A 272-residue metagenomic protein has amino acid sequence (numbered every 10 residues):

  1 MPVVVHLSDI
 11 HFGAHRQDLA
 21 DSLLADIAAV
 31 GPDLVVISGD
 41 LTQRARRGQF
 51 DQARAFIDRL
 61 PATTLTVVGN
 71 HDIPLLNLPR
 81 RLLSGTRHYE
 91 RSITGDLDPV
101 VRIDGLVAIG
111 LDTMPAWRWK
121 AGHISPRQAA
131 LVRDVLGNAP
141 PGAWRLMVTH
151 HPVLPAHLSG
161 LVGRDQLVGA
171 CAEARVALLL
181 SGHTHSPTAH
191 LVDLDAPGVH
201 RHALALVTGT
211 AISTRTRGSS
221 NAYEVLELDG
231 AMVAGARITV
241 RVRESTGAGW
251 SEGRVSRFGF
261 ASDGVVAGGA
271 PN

Functional and structural regions predicted by a protein language model:
M1-R59, L76-P79, L131: N-terminal active-site segment of His-dependent metallophosphoesterases
M1-V5, V100-G110, P140, W144 (+2 more regions): Beta-strand-turn-beta hairpins that frame and shape the catalytic cleft of phosphate-ester-processing enzymes
H6-S8, V35-D40, T64-N70, D112 (+3 more regions): Active-site neighborhood of phospho(di)ester-bond hydrolases with catalytic His/Asp-centered motifs
G13-H15, Q43-G48, N70-L78, A116-K120 (+3 more regions): Active-site environment of divalent metal-dependent phosphoester hydrolases
D51-L131, Q166, A170-A172, A196-H202 (+1 more regions): Extended active-site neighborhood of metal-dependent phosphoesterases/phosphodiesterases
A139-A156: Short acidic, glycine-rich surface-loop motifs adjacent to enzyme active sites
H157-M232: Conserved beta-sheet core of the metallophosphoesterase superfamily
E227-N272: A short C-terminal boundary segment appended to hydrolase-like catalytic domains
